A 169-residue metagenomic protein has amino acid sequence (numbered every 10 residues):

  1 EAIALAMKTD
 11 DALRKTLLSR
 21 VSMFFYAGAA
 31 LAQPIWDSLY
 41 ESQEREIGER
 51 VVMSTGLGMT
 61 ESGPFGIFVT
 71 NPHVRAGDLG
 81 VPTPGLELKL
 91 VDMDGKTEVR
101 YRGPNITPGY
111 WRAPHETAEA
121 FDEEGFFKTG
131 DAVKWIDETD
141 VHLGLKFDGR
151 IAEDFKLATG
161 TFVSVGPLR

Functional and structural regions predicted by a protein language model:
E1-A2, S164-R169: Short, intrinsically disordered, charge-balanced linker/junction segments flanking boundaries in proteins
E1-K96: Conserved adenylate-forming
I35-S38, A113, P167: Residues at alpha-helix caps and immediate loop-helix transition turns in enzyme cores, especially N- and C-cap
S62, T107, V165: Glycine-rich phosphate/pyrophosphate-binding beta-alpha loops
D92, T97-L157: Conserved ATP-binding/catalytic segment of the ANL
